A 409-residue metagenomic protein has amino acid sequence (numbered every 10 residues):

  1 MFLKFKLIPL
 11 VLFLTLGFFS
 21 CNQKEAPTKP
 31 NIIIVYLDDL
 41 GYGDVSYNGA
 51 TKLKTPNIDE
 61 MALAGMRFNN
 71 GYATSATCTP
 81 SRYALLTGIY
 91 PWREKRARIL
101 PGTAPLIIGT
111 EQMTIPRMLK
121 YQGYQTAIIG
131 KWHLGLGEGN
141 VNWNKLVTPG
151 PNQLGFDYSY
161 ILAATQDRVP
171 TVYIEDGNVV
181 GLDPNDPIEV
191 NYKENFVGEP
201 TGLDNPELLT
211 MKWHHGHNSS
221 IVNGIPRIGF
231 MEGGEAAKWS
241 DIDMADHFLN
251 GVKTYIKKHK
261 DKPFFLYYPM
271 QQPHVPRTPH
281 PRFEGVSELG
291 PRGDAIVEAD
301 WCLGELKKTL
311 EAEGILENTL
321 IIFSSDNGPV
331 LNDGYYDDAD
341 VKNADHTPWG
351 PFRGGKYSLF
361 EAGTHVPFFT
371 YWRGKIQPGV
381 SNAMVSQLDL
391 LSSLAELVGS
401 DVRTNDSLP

Functional and structural regions predicted by a protein language model:
F2-I8, C21-P409: Formylglycine-dependent sulfatase
P9-G17: Bacterial N-terminal signal peptides
